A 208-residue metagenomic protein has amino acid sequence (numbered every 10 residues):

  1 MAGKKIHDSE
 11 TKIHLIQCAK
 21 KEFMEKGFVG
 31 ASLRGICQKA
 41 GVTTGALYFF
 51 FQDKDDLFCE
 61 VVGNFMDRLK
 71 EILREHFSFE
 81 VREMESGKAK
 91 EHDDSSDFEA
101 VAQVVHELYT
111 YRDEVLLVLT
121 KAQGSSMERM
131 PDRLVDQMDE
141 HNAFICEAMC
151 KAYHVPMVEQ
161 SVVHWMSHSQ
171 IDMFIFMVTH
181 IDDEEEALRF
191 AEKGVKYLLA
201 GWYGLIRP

Functional and structural regions predicted by a protein language model:
M1-D8: N-terminal intrinsically disordered/low-complexity leader segments
H14, C18, E22-D56, E60: Helix-turn-helix
Q17, E91-D113, H164, H168 (+3 more regions): Amphipathic alpha-helical segments that line or abut small-molecule/effector binding pockets and mediate allosteric
K20, V118-V135, R189-G201: C-terminal/domain-terminus segments
V61-D97: Amphipathic alpha-helical linker/stalk segments
M84-K88, A102-S125, F176: Amphipathic alpha-helical segments used for helix-helix packing
A100-T110, Q123-C150, S161-H168: Amphipathic alpha-helical packing segments from all-alpha helical-bundle domains
L116-T120, C146-Y197, I206-R207: Hydrophobic/aromatic-rich alpha-helical bundle segments in the mid-to-C-terminal region
